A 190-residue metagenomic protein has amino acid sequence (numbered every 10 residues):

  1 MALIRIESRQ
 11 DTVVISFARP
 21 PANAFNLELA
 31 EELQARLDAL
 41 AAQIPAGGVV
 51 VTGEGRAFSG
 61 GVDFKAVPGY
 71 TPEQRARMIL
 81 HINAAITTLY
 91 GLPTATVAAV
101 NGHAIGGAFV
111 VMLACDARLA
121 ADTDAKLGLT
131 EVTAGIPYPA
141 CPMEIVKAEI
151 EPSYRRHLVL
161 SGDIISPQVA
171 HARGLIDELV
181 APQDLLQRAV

Functional and structural regions predicted by a protein language model:
M1-E54, T87: Conserved CoA-thioester-binding segment of acyl-CoA-metabolizing enzymes
M1-F17, D163-V190: Amphipathic alpha-helical segments at domain termini/boundaries
P45, G53-A85: Glycine- (often His-adjacent) and acidic-residue-rich active-site loop that binds/positions the CoA thioester
V51, V111-M112, A170, A189: Hydrophobic/aromatic residues within transmembrane alpha-helices of multi-pass small-molecule transporters
G61, I79, N83, G106 (+2 more regions): Glycine-rich phosphate-binding loop at the start of an alpha helix
A85-A134: Glycine-rich beta-to-alpha active-site loop
M143-S153: Hydrophobic, secondary-structure "cap" segments at the distal end of domains
R156-L160: Short amphipathic alpha helix immediately N-terminal
